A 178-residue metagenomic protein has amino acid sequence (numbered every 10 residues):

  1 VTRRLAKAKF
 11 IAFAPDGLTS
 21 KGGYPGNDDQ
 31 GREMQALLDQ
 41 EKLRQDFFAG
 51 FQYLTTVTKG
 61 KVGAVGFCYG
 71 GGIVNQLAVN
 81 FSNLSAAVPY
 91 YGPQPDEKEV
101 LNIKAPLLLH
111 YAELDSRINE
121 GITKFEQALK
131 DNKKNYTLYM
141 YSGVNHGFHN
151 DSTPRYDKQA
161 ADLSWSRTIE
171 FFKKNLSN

Functional and structural regions predicted by a protein language model:
V1, N119-L129: Short alpha-helix in the alpha/beta-hydrolase fold that links the catalytic acid
V1-T55, N150-S152: Serine-hydrolase catalytic machinery in alpha/beta-hydrolase-like enzymes
F10, G17-L18, G92, Y141-G143: Active-site loop/turn elements of alpha/beta-hydrolase fold enzymes, especially the short glycine-/histidine-rich
R44-F51, I122, E126, I169: Generic structural signal for well-ordered alpha-helices, preferentially at hydrophobic/aromatic core positions
F47-K104: Primarily recognizes the serine-hydrolase "nucleophile elbow" in alpha/beta-hydrolase and SGNH/GDSL folds
I103, L109-Y111: Short beta-strand/loop motif that positions the catalytic acidic residue of the alpha/beta-hydrolase fold
L114-N119, H146: Acidic catalytic loop of the alpha/beta-hydrolase fold
K130-N178: C-terminal catalytic histidine-bearing segment of alpha/beta-hydrolase fold enzymes
